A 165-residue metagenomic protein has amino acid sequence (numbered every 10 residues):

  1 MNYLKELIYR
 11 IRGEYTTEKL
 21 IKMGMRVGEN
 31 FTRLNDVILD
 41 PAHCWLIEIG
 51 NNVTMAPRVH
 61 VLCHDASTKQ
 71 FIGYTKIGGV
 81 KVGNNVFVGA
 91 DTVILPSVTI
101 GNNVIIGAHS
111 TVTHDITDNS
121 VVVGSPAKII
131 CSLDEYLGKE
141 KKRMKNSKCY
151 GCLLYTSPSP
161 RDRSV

Functional and structural regions predicted by a protein language model:
M1-L39: Extended, small-residue-rich solenoid/repeat segments and analogous flexible loops that form exposed scaffolds
E29, L34-N35, G50-N51, A56-P57 (+10 more regions): Left-handed beta-helix
P41-H43: Conserved H-X4-D acyltransferase segment
T68-Y74: Flexible, solvent-exposed loop segments that connect beta-strands
D115-L153: A contiguous, mid-protein "functional segment" used to position or interact with cofactors/ions or partner subunits
Y155-D162: Conserved small/polar residues in nucleotide/adenosyl-binding loops
